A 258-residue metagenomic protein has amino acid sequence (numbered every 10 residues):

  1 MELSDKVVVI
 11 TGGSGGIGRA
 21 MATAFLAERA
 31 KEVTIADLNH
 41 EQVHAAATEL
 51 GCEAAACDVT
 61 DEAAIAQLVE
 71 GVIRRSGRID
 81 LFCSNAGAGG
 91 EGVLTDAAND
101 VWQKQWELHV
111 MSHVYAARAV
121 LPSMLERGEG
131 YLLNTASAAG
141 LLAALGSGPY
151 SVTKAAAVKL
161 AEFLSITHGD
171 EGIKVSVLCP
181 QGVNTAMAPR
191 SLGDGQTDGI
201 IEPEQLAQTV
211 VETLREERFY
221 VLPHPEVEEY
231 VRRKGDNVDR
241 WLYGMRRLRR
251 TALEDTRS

Functional and structural regions predicted by a protein language model:
S14-G15: Conserved glycine-rich cofactor-binding loop
E28, L142, F163-I173: Active-site-adjacent segment of SDR/Rossmann-fold oxidoreductases
H40-E41, C57-Q67, N99: The beta1-alpha1 cofactor-binding region of Rossmann-like NAD(H)/NADP(H)-dependent oxidoreductases
V93-L94, A98-W106: Substrate-binding pocket helix/loop in short-chain dehydrogenase/reductase
A117, T153: Active-site helix of classical SDR
S137: Residue(s) in the substrate-gating loop at a strand-loop-helix junction that position the organic substrate next
T197-S258: C-terminal tail/cap regions
